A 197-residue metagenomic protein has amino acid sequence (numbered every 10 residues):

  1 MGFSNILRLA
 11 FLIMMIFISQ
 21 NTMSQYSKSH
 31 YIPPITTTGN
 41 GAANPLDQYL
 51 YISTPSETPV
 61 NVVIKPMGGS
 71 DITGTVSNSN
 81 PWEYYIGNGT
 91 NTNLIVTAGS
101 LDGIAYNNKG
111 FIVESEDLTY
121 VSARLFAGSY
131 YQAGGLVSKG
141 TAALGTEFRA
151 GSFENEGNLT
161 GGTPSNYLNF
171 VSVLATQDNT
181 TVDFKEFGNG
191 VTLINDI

Functional and structural regions predicted by a protein language model:
M1-S27: Bacterial Sec-dependent N-terminal signal peptides
Q25-I197: Intrinsically disordered, low-complexity linker/terminal regions across diverse proteins
